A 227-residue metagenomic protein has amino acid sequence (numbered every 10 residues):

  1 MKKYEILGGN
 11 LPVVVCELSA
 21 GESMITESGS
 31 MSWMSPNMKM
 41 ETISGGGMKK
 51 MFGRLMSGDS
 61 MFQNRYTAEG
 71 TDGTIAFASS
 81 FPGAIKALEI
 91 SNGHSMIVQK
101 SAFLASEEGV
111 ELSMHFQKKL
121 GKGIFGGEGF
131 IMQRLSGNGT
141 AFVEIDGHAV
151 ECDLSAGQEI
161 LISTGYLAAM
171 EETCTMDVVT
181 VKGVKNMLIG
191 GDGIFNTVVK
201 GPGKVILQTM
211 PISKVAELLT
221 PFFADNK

Functional and structural regions predicted by a protein language model:
M1-K227: Composition-driven recognition of glycine/serine/threonine/acidic- and proline-rich low-complexity segments and repeats
